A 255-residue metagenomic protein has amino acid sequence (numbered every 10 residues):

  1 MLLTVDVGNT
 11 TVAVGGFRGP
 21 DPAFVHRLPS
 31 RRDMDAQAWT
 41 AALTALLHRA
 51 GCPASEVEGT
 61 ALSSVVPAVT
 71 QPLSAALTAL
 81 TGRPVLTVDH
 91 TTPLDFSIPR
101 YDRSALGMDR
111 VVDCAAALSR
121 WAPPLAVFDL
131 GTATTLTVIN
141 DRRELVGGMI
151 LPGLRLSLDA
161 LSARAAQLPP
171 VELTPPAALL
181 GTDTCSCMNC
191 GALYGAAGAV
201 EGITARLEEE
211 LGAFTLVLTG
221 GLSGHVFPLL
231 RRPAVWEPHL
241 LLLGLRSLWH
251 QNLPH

Functional and structural regions predicted by a protein language model:
M1-H48, R142-P170, T174-P175: Short glycine-rich, Thr/Ser-proximal phosphate-binding strand/loop in the N-terminal lobe of ATP-dependent enzymes
L2-D6, A61, L125-D129, V217: Short glycine-aspartate micro-motif
L2-T4, S157-H255: ATP-binding/phosphotransfer module of carbohydrate and carboxylate kinases, centering on a glycine-rich
G19-A23, T92-I98, L179-D183: Short, basic/glycine-rich phosphate-binding loops at helix/coil junctions that contact nucleotide phosphates
L43-G59, T204-T215: Phosphate/pyrophosphate-binding loops at sites that engage ATP/ADP/AMP, CoA/4′-phosphopantetheine, polyphosphate
L47-G51, S55-T78: Phosphate-bearing ligand-interacting subdomains that bind or position ATP/ADP/UDP/GDP/NAD(P) or nucleotide-linked
V69-Q71, T135, V226: Short, well-ordered alpha-helical microsegments
A75, R83-T87, T92-R164, L193-T204 (+3 more regions): Phosphate-binding/catalytic loop of phosphoryl-transfer enzymes
